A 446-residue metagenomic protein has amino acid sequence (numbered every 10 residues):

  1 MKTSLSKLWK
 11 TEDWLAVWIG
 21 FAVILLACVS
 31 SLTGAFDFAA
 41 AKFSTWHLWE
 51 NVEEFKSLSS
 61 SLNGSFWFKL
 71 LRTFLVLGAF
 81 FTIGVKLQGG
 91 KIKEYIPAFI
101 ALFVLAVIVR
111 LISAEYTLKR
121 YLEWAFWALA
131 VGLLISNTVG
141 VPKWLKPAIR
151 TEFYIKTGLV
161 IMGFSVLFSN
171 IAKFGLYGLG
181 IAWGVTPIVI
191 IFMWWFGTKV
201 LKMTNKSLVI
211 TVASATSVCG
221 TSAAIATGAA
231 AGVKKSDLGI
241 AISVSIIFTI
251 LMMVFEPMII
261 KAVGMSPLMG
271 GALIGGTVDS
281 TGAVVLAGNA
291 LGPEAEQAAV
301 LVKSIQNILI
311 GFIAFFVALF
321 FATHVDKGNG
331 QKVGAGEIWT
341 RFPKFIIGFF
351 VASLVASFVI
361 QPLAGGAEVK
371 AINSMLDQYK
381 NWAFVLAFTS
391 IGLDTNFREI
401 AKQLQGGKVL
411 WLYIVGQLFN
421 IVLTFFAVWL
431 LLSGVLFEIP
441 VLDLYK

Functional and structural regions predicted by a protein language model:
M1-K2, T11, V139-G140, V166-I171 (+8 more regions): Juxtamembrane helix-boundary/capping and inter-helix hinge elements in multi-pass membrane proteins
K2-W9, W14-L62, L77-G90, Y95-I149 (+5 more regions): Structural signature of multi-pass alpha-helical membrane transport proteins
D13, T204-M252, M269-G292, Y379 (+1 more regions): Alpha-helical membrane segments and immediately flanking helix-loop junctions that form or couple to the substrate/ion
F21-L25, F99-L111, A130, F153-V166 (+6 more regions): Small-residue-rich segments of transmembrane alpha-helices in multi-pass membrane proteins, especially helix faces
F38-A39, L62-V76, T117-V131, E152-Y154 (+6 more regions): Structural signature of hydrophobic alpha-helical transmembrane segments
F66-W67, A98-F103, V107, F153 (+6 more regions): Entry/N-cap segments of selected transmembrane alpha helices and their immediately preceding amphipathic helices
K143-I149, G175-G180, M203-A215, K235-V244 (+5 more regions): The feature identifies polytopic integral membrane transport proteins across all domains of life
G292-K332: Oxyanion-binding "anion nests"
